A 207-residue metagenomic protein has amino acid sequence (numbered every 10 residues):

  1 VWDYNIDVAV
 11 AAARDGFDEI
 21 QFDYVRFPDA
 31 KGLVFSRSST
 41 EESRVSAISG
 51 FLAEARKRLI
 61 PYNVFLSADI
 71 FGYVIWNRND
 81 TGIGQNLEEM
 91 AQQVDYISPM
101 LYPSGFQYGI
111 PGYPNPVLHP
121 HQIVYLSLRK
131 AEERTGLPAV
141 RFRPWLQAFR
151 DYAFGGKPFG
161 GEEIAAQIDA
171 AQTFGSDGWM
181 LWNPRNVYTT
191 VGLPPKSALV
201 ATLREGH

Functional and structural regions predicted by a protein language model:
V1-D3, S38-S46, G112-H121, A153-G156: The substrate-binding groove and active-site-proximal loops of carbohydrate-active enzymes, especially glycoside
V1-D7, W76-N79, R150-G161: Active-site mouth loops of central-metabolism enzymes
V1-V25, F51, R58, G82 (+2 more regions): An active-site-proximal structural segment forming one wall of the substrate-binding cleft that immediately precedes
D15-V45: Active-site-proximal loop/short-helix segments that contain or immediately flank catalytic acid/base residue(s)
Q21-F22, R44-G84, V124, P138-R150: Aromatic-lined carbohydrate-recognition surfaces of secreted/lumenal glycan-active proteins
N79-T81, Q85, L101-N115: Flexible internal linker/loop segments at domain or repeat junctions
V94-F106, V117-Y125, K130-H207: Substrate-binding cleft of secreted/luminal carbohydrate-active enzymes
